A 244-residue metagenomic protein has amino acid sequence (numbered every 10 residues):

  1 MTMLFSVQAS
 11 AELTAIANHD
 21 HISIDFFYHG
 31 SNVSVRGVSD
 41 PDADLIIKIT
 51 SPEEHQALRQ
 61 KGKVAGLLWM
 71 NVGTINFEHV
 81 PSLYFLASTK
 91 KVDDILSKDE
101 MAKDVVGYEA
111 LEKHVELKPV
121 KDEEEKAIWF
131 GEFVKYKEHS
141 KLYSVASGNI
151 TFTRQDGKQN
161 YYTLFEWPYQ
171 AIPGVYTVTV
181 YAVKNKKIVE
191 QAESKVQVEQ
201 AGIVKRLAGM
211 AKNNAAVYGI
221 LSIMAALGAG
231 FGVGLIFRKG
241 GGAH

Functional and structural regions predicted by a protein language model:
S6-Q8: N-terminal signal peptide c-region/cleavage motif recognized by signal peptidases
A11-Y28: N-terminal edge beta-strand
H29-V35: Structural beta-strand segments of beta-rich domains
V35-L68: N-terminal, post-signal-peptide region of Sec/Tat-exported proteins
M70-Q170: Membrane-proximal low-complexity regions enriched in glycine and acidic/polar residues
Y161, G174-V180: A short tyrosine-centered beta-strand micro-motif
K187-I220: Short, aromatic-rich amphipathic segments at membrane interfaces that lie adjacent to a transmembrane helix or signal
N214-H244: Juxtamembrane interface at the cytosolic side of transmembrane helices
